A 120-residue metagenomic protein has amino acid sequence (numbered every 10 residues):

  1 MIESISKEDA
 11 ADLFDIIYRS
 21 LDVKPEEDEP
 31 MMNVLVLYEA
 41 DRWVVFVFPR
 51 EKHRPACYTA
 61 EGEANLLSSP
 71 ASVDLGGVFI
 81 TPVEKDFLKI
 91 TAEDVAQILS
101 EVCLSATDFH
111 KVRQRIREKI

Functional and structural regions predicted by a protein language model:
M1-R117: Catalytic residues for metal-mediated phosphoryl-transfer on nucleic acids/nucleotides
